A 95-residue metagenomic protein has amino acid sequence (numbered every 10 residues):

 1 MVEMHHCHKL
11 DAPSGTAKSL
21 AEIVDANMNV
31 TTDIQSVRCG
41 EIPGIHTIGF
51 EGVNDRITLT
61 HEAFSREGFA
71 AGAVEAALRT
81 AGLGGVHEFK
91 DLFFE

Functional and structural regions predicted by a protein language model:
M1-E95: C-terminal substrate-binding/catalytic lobe of Rossmann-fold NAD(P)-dependent oxidoreductases
